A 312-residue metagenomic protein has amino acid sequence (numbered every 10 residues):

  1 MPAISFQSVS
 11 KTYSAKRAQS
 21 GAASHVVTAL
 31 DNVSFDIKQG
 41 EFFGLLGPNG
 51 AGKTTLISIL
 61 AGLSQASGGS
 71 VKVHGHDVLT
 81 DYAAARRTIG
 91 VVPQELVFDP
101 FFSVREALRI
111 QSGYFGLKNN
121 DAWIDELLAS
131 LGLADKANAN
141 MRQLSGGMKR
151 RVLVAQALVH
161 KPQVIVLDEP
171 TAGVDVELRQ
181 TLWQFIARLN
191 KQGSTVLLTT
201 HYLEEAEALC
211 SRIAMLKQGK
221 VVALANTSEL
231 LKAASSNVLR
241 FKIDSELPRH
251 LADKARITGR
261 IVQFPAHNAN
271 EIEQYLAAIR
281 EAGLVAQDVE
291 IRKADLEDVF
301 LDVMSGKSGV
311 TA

Functional and structural regions predicted by a protein language model:
G69-T80, A84-A85: Conserved ABC transporter NBD signature motif
R109, G113-K136: Conserved ABC ATPase "signature" region
K161: Conserved catalytic motifs of ABC-family nucleotide-binding domains
I165-D168: Catalytic Walker B motif of ABC-type/P-loop ATPase nucleotide-binding domains
W183-H267: ABC transporter nucleotide-binding domain
S236-K307, A312: Short, charged/small-residue-rich alpha-helical element at the C-terminal edge of ABC transporter nucleotide-binding
